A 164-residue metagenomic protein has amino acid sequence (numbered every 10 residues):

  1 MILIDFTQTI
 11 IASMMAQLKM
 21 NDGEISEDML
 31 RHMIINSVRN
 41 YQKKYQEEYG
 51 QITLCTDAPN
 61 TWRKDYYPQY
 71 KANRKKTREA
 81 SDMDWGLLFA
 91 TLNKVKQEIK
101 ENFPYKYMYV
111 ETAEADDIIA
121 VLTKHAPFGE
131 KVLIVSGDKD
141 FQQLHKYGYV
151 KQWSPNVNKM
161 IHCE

Functional and structural regions predicted by a protein language model:
M1-L133, F141, K146-K159: Noncatalytic, basic helical substrate-engagement surface that gates or grips nucleic-acid strands
I161-E164: Short, intrinsically disordered, charge-balanced linker/junction segments flanking boundaries in proteins
